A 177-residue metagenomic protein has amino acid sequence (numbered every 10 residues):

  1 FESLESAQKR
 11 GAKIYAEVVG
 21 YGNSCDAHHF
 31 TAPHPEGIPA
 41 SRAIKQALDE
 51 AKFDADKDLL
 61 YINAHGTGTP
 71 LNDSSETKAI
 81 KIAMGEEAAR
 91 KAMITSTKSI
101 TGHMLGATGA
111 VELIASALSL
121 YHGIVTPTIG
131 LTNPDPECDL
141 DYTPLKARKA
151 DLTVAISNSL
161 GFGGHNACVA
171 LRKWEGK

Functional and structural regions predicted by a protein language model:
F1-F53, L60-Y61, G176-K177: Condensing-enzyme catalytic core mediating Claisen C-C bond formation in acyl metabolism
F1-S6, T108-K177: Conserved beta-strand-centric core segments of catalytic alpha/beta enzyme folds
E2, K13, P35-A43, L71 (+4 more regions): Conserved active-site and cofactor/substrate-binding residues in soluble primary-metabolism enzymes
G11, K52-A55, M84-R90: Short helix-capping segments at alpha-helix termini
Y21-P35, A64-D73, R90-D141: Acyl-CoA/ACP chain-elongation machinery
A43-F53, A79, A83, S116 (+1 more regions): Stable alpha-helical structural segments in soluble proteins, enriched in small hydrophobic residues
Y61-A64, S157: Conserved beta-strand positions
N72-E87: Active-site-proximal gating segment of KS-fold condensing enzymes and close homologs
